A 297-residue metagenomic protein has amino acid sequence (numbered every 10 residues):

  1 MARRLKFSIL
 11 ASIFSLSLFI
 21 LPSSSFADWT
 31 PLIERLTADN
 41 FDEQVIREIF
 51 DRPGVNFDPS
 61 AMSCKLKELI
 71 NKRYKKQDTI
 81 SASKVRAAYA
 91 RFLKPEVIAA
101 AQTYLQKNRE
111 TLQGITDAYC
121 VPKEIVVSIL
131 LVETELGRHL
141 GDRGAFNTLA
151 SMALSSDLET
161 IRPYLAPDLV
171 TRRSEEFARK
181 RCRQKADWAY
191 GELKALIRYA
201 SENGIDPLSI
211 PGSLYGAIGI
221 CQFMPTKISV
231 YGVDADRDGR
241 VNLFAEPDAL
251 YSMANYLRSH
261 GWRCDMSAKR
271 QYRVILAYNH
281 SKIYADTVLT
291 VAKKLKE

Functional and structural regions predicted by a protein language model:
M1-G216, I220-C221, T226-E297: Cell-wall glycan-active module
